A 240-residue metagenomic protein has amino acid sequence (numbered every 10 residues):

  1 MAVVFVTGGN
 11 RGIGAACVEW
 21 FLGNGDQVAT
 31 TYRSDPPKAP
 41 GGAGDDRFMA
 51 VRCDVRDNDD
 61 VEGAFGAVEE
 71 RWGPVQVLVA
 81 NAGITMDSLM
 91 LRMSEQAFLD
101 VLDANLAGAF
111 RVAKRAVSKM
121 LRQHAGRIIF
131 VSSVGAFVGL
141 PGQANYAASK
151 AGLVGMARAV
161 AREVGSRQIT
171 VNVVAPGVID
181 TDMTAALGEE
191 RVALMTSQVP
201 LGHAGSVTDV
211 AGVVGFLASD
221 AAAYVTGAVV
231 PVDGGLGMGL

Functional and structural regions predicted by a protein language model:
N10-R11: Conserved glycine-rich cofactor-binding loop
L89-M90, S94-L102, M195: Substrate-binding pocket helix/loop in short-chain dehydrogenase/reductase
L91, V138-A144, S166-R167, G202 (+1 more regions): Active-site loop immediately N-terminal to the catalytic Tyr-X3-Lys motif of short-chain dehydrogenase/reductase
A113, S149, A157: Active-site helix of classical SDR
S118, R162-S166, A223: Alpha-helical segment proximal to the catalytic Tyr-Lys
S133: Residue(s) in the substrate-gating loop at a strand-loop-helix junction that position the organic substrate next
V138, Q198, G215, T226-L240: Short C-terminal tail/terminal secondary-structure segment of NAD(P)H-dependent dehydrogenase/reductase domains
